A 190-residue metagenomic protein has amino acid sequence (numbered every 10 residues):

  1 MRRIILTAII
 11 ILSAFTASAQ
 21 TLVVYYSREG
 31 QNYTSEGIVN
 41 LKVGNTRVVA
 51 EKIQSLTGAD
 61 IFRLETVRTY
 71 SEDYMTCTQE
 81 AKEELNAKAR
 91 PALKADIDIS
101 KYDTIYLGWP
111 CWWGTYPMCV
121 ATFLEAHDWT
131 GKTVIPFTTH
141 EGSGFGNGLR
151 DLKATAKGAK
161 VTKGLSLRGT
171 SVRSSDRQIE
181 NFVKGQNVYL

Functional and structural regions predicted by a protein language model:
M1-I4: Positively charged n-region of N-terminal signal peptides that target proteins for export
I9-S18: Hydrophobic h-region of N-terminal signal peptides that target proteins for export in Gram-negative bacteria
A19-D103, G114, E180-L190: N-terminal beta1-alpha1-beta2 submodule of the flavodoxin-like/Rossmannoid cofactor-binding fold
Y26-R28, L64-V67, G108-C111, F137-H140 (+1 more regions): Active-site-proximal beta-strand/loop segments in catalytic clefts of secreted hydrolases
V43, R47, E51, P117 (+2 more regions): Short, surface-exposed alpha-helical segments at coil->helix boundaries
S71-K160: Helix-loop-strand module that forms the ligand-binding subsite of alpha/beta enzymes
K160-L190: Glycine-rich phosphate/pyrophosphate-binding loop and the adjoining helix
